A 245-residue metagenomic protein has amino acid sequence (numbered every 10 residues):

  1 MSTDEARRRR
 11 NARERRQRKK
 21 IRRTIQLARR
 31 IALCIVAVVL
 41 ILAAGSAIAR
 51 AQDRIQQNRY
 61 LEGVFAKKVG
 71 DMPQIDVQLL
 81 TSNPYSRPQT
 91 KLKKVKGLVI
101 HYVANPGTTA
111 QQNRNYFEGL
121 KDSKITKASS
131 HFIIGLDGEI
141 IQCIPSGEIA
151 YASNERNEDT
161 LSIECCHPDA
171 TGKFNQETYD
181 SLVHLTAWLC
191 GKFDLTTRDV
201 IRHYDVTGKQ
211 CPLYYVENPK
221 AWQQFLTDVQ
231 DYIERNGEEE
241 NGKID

Functional and structural regions predicted by a protein language model:
S2-S153: N-terminal catalytic cores of peptidoglycan-degrading enzymes
I21, R29, L33, I41-Q74 (+1 more regions): Basic/polar, cationic surfaces and motifs that engage anionic cell-wall and phosphate/carboxylate ligands
T90-L92, K124-I125, Y151-E155, A170-S181 (+1 more regions): Extracytoplasmic/periplasmic, Sec-exported soluble proteins
V99, I133, S162-E164, I201: Soluble periplasmic/extracytoplasmic beta-strand elements of cell-envelope proteins
V103, C166-P168: Short strand-loop junctions, especially beta-strand C-caps/beta-turns that link beta-sheets to coils or alpha-helices
N154-S162: Short coil-to-beta-strand
